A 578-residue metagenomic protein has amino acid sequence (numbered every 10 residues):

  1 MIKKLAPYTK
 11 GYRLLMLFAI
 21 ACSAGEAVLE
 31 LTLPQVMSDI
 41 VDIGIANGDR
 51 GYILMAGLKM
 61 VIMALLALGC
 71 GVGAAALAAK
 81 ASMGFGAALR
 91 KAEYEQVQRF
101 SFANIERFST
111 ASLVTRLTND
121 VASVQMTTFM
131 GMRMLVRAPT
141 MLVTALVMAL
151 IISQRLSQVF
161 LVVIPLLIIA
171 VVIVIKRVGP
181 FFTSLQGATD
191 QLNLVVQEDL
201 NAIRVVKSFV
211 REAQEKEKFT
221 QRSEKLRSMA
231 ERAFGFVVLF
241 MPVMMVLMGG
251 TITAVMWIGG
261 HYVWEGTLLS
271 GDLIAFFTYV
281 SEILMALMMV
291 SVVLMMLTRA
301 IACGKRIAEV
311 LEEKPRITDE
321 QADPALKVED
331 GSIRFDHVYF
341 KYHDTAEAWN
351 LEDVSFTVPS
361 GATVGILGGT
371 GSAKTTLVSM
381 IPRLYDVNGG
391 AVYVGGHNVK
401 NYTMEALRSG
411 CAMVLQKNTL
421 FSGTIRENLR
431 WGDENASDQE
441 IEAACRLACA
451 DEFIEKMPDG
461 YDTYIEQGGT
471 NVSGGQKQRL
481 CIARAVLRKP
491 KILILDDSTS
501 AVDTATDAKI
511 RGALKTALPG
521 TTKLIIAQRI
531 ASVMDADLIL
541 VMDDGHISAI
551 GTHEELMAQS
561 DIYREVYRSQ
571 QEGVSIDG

Functional and structural regions predicted by a protein language model:
M1-G11, L113: A short amphipathic helical element positioned immediately N-terminal to and/or at the very start of a transmembrane
K10, M16-G73, L77, L150-R155 (+1 more regions): Transmembrane helix-loop-helix hairpins at lipid-water interfaces of multipass membrane proteins, especially the type-1
G11-L14, R99-A103, N119-M132, V136 (+6 more regions): An intracellular "coupling" helix at the cytosolic face of ABC transporter transmembrane type-1 domains
L29-L33, C70, A74, S82 (+5 more regions): Hydrophobic alpha-helical transmembrane segments of ABC transporter permease domains
A46-G48, M83, K91-V121, L194-K218 (+4 more regions): Short intracellular "coupling" helices and adjacent cytoplasmic loop segments at the cytosolic face of multi-pass
D49, I53-M55, M148-V162, V171 (+2 more regions): Helix-loop-helix
L326-G578: ABC-type nucleotide-binding domain
